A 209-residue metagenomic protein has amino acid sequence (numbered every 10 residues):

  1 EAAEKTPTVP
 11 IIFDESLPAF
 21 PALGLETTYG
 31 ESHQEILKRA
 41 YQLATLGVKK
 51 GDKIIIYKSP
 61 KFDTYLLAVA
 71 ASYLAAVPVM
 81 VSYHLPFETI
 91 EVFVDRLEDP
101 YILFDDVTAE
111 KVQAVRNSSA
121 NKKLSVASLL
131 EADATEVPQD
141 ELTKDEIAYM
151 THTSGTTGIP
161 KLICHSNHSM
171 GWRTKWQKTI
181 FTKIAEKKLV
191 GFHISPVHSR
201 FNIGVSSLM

Functional and structural regions predicted by a protein language model:
I11-G47, I55-K61, L67-V69, P86-E91 (+2 more regions): Conserved AMP-binding/adenylate-forming core of the ANL superfamily
E26-G30, A148-K175: Conserved AMP-binding A3 loop
R39, A44, V69-A75, R96 (+2 more regions): Short hydrophobic alpha-helices that are characteristic scaffold elements of the AMP-binding
K50-D52, K144, E186-K188: Phosphate-coordination loops involved in phosphoryl transfer and adenosine-cofactor binding
I54, A71, I102, I147 (+3 more regions): Conserved S/T- and glycine-rich ATP-binding loop of Class I adenylate-forming
I56, F181-M209: Conserved AMP-binding loop of ANL adenylate-forming enzymes
A68, Y83-V112, G171-F192: Conserved ATP-dependent adenylate/AMP-binding module captured primarily in the ANL superfamily
A127-I147, T174: Flexible, low-complexity linker/hinge segments
